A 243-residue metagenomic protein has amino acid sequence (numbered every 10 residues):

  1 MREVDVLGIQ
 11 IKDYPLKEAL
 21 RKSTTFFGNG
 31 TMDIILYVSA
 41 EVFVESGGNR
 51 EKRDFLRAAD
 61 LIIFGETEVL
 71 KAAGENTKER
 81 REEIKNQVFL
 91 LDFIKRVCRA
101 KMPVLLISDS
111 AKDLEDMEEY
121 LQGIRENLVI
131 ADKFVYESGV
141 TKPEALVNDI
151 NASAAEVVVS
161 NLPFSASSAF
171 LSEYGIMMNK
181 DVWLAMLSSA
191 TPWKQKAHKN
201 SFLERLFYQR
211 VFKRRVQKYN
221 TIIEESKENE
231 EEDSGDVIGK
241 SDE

Functional and structural regions predicted by a protein language model:
M1-E82: N-terminal nucleotide/polyanion-binding subdomain common to many enzyme families
K52-A58, S168-T191: A short, gly/pro- and small-residue-rich
G65, A152-V157: Short acidic/histidine-rich motifs immediately flanking catalytic phosphotransfer sites in two-component signaling
V69-E144, D149, S153: Conserved beta-alpha
V69-K71, A166, A190-Q195: Short gly/pro/ser/thr-enriched loop/turn and capping motifs at secondary-structure boundaries
K71, A197-D242: A transmembrane-helix-recognition feature enriched in membrane-embedded lipid enzymes and envelope glyco-/phospholipid
E137-G139, N179-K213: Short, flexible loop segments at boundaries between secondary-structure elements
E156-F164: Periplasmic-binding protein-like
